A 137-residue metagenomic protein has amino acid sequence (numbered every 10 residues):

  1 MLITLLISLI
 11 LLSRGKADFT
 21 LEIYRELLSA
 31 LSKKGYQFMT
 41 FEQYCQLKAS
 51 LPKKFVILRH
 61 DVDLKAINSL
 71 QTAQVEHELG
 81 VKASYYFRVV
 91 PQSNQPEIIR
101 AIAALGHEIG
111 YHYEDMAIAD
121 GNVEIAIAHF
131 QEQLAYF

Functional and structural regions predicted by a protein language model:
M1-F137: Catalytic alpha-helical scaffold of carbohydrate-active enzymes acting on polysaccharides/glycoconjugates
